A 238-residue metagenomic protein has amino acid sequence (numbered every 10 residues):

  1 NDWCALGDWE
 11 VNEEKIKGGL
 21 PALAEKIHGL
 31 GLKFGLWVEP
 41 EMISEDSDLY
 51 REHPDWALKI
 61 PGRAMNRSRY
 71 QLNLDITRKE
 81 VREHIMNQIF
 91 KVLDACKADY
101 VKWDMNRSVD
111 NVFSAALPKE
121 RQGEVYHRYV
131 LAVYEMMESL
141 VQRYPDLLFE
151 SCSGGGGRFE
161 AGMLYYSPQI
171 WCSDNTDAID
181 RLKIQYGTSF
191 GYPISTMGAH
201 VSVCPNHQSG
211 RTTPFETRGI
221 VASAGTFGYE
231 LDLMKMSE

Functional and structural regions predicted by a protein language model:
N1, H84-P118: Active-site groove signature of glycoside hydrolases
N1-H84, Y100: Aromatic-lined carbohydrate-binding/catalytic grooves of carbohydrate-active enzymes
K17-L32, V125-Y144: Alpha-helix-loop-beta-strand connector modules within alpha/beta enzyme cores
I27, I85, D104, F149 (+1 more regions): Conserved, mostly hydrophobic/aromatic
F34-V38, V101-W103, E150-S151, Y229: Hydrophobic faces of well-ordered beta-strands that scaffold small-molecule active sites in alpha/beta enzyme cores
E39-I43, N106-S108, C152-G156: Active-site beta-loop-alpha junctions enriched in small/polar residues
N66-K97, Y165, G198-V203, G219 (+1 more regions): Alpha-amylase-like alpha-glycosidases and glucanotransferases acting on alpha-linked glucans and related
V133-E238: Active-site-proximal substrate-binding groove within the catalytic cores of carbohydrate-active enzymes
